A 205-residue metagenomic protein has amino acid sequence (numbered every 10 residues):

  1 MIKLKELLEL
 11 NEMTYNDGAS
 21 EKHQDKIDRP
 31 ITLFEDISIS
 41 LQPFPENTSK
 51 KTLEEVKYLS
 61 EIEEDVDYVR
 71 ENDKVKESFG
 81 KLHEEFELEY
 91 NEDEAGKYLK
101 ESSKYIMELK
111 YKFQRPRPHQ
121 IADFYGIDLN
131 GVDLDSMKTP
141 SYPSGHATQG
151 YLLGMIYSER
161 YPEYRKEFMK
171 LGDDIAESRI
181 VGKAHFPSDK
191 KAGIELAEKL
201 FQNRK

Functional and structural regions predicted by a protein language model:
M1-M13, Q202-K205: Charge-dense, intrinsically disordered terminal/linker segments
M13-V181: Hydrophobic alpha-helical bundle signature of multipass membrane enzymes
Y157-R160, L200, R204: Generic structural signal for hydrophobic core residues of well-folded globular domains
D174-Q202: Interfacial helix-loop-helix junctions of multi-pass membrane proteins
